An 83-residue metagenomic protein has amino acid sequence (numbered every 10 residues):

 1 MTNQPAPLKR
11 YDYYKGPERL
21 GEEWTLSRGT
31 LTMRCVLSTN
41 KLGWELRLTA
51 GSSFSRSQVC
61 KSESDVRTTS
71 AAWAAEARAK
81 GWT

Functional and structural regions predicted by a protein language model:
M1-G16: Intrinsically disordered, low-complexity regions
Y14-L31: N-terminal acidic leader/helix
E23, R34, S57-V59: Well-ordered beta-strand positions in beta-sheet-rich domains
L31, E76-T83: Short, mixed-charge low-complexity intrinsically disordered segments
L31-S55: Short aromatic-glycine-(Arg/Gly/Cys) micro-motifs in beta-strand/loop hairpins
G51-D65: A short, exposed loop/beta-hairpin motif centered on an aromatic-Gly-Thr core
K61-A79: A short, charged, amphipathic alpha-helix used as a generic interaction element across diverse proteins
